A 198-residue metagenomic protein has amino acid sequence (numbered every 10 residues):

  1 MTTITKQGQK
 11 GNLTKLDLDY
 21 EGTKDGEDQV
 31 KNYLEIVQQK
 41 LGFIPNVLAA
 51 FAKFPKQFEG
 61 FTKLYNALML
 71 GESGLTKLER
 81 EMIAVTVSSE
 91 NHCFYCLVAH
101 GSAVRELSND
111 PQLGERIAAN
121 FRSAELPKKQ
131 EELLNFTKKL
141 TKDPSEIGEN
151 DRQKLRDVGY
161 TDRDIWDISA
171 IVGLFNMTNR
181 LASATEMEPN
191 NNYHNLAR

Functional and structural regions predicted by a protein language model:
M1-R198: Hydrophobic alpha-helical segments
